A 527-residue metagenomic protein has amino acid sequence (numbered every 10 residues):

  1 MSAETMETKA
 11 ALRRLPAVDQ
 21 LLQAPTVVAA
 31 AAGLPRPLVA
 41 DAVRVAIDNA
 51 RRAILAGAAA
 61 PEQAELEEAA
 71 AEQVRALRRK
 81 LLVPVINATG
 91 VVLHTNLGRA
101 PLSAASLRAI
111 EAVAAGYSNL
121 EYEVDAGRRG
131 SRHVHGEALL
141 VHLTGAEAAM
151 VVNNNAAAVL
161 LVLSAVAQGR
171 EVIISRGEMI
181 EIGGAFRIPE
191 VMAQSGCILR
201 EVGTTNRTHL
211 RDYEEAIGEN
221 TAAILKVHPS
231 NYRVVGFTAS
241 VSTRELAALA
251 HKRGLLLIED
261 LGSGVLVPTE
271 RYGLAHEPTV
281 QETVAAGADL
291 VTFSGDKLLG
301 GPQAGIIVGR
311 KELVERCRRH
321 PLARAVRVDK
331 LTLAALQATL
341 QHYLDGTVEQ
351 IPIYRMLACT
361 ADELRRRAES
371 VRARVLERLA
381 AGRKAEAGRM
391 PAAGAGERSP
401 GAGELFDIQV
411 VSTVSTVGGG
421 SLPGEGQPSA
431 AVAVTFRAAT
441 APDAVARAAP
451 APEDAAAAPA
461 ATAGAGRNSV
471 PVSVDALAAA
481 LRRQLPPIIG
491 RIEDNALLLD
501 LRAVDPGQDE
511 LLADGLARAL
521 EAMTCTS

Functional and structural regions predicted by a protein language model:
S2-V74: Long amphipathic alpha-helical segments
L15-P16, I86-G90, L299-P302, Q427 (+1 more regions): Short Gly/Ser/Thr- and Asp/Glu-enriched loop/turn motifs at secondary-structure junctions
V43, D48, A88-T89, R99-D125: Glycine-rich phosphate-binding segment of PLP-dependent enzymes
A56-L102, S106-A109: Long amphipathic N-terminal alpha/beta scaffold segment
L81-L82, F293, P486-R491: A short linear hydrophobic-aromatic micro-motif
A126-H342, L376, G394, G401: Conserved PLP-enzyme active-site core in the AAT-like
E312, H320-P321, V328-G382, T413: Structural motif of enzymes handling amino- and sulfur-group chemistry
R365-R383, G388, P400-D505, L511-L512: Conserved C-terminal alpha-helix-loop-beta "cap" of PLP-dependent enzymes that closes/shapes the active-site mouth
